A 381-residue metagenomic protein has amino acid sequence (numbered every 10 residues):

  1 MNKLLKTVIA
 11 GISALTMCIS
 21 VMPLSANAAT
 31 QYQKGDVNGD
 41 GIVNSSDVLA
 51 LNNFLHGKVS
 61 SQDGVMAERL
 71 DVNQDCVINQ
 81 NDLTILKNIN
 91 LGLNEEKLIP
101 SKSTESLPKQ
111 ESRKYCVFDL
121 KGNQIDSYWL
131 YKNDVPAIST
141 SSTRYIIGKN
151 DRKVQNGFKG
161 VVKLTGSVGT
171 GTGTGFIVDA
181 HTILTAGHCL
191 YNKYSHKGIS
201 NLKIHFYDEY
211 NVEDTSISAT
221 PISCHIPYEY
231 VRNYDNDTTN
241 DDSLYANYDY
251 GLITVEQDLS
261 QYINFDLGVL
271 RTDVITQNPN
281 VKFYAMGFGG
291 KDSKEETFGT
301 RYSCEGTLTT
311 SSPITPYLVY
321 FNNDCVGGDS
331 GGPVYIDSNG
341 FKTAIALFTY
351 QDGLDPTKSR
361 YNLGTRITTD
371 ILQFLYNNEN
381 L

Functional and structural regions predicted by a protein language model:
L5-K102: Cellulosome-associated attachment modules in secreted, modular CAZymes
L91, C189-Y191, E209-E213, E256-S260 (+3 more regions): Acidic glycine-/aspartate-rich tracts in secreted/extracellular proteins
K102-I177: Protease-domain processing segments flanking chymotrypsin-fold serine proteases, especially trypsin-like
S139-K159, K163-T170, G198-Q261: Conserved catalytic-core segment of clan PA serine endopeptidases
N156-E209, E305-P313, K358-T365: Catalytic histidine site
A246-D324: Chymotrypsin/trypsin-fold serine protease catalytic domain
D324-F348: Catalytic nucleophile loop of clan PA
I345-L381: C-terminal cap/linker of serine protease catalytic domains
